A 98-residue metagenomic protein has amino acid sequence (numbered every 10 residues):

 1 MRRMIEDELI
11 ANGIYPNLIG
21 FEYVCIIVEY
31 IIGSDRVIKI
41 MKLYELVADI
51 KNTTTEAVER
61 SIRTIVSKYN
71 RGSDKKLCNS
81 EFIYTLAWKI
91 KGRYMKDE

Functional and structural regions predicted by a protein language model:
M1-N12, L18-E22, G33-E98: Basic, alpha-helical nucleic-acid-binding regions used in initiation and control of genome expression
